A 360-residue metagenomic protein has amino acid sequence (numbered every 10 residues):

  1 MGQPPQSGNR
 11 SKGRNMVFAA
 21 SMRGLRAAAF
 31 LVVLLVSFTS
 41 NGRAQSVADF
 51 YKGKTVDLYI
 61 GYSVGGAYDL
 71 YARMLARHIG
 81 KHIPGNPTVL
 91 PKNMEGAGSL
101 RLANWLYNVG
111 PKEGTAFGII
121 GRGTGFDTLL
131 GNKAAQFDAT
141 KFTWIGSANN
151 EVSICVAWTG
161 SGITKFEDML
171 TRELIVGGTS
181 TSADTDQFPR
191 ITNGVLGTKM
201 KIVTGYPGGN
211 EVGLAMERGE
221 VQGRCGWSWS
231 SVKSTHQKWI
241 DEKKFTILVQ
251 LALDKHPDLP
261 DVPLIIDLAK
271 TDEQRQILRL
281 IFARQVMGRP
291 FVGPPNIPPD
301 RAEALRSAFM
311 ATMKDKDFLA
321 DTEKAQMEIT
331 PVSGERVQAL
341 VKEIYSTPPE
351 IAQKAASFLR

Functional and structural regions predicted by a protein language model:
N9-A29: Bacterial N-terminal signal peptides that target proteins for export
R26-F38: Bacterial N-terminal signal peptides
S40-A44: Sec/Tat signal peptide C-region and signal peptidase I cleavage site
K52-K54, D241-E242, L268-K270, V286 (+1 more regions): An extracytoplasmic/periplasmic, membrane-proximal ligand-sensing/linker region
V56, K81-N86, W105-A116, T124-E211 (+4 more regions): Hinge/capping helix and adjacent helix->loop/strand transition within the periplasmic-binding protein
D57-A72, E95-G98, G177-D184: Extracytoplasmic "Venus flytrap"
R122-K133, D186-V195, G223-L268: A ligand-binding cleft/hinge motif common to bilobed small-molecule-binding domains
